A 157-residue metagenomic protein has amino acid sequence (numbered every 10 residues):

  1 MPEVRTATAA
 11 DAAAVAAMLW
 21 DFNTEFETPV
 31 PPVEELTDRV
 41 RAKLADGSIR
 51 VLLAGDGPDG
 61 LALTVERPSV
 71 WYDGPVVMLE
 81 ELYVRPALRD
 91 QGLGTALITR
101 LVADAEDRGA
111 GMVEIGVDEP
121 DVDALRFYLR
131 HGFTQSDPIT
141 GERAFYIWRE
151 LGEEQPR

Functional and structural regions predicted by a protein language model:
P2, T6-G74, E80, R85 (+4 more regions): Acetyl-CoA-dependent GNAT
E27, L88, G111-M112: Short, contiguous strand/loop micro-motifs
Y72, R85-T99, E106-R108, E119-R126 (+1 more regions): Conserved glycine-rich acetyl-CoA-binding loop
V76, A110: Active-site loop of short-chain dehydrogenase/reductase
G111-R157: C-terminal "cap" of GNAT-fold acetyltransferases
